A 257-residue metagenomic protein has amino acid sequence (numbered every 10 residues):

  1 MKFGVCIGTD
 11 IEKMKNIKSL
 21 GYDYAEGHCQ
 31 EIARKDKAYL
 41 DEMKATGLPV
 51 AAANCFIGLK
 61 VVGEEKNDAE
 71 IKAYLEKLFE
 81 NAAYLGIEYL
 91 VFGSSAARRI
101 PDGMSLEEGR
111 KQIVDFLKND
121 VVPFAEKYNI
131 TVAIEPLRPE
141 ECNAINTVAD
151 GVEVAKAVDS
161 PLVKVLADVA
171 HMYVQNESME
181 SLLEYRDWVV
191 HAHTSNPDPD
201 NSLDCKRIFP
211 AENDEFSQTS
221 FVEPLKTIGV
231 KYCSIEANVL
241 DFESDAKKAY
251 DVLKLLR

Functional and structural regions predicted by a protein language model:
M1-F3, I7-G21, K72, G86-I87 (+3 more regions): Histidine-acidic metal/acid-base catalytic patches
M1-K2, A51-V62, S95-P101: N-terminal small/glycine-rich loop or linker at the start of catalytic domains across soluble metabolic enzymes
T9-I11, C29-E31, F56-L59, A96-R98 (+4 more regions): Active-site-proximal loop/turn and secondary-structure-junction residues that shape catalytic pockets, frequently
M14-K35, A52-K60: N-terminal substrate-binding region of glycoside hydrolase catalytic domains
I17, A25, A53, A82 (+7 more regions): Conserved, mostly hydrophobic/aromatic
E26-A45, S94-S105: Glycine-rich, proline-tolerant flexible connector loops at the mouths of alpha/beta enzymes
R34-G47, K72-G86, D115-P123, E177-R186 (+1 more regions): Short amphipathic alpha-helices and their capping/turn segments at secondary-structure boundaries
E64-K164, V174: Active-site acidic/histidine proton-transfer and metal-coordination neighborhood in alpha/beta enzyme cores
